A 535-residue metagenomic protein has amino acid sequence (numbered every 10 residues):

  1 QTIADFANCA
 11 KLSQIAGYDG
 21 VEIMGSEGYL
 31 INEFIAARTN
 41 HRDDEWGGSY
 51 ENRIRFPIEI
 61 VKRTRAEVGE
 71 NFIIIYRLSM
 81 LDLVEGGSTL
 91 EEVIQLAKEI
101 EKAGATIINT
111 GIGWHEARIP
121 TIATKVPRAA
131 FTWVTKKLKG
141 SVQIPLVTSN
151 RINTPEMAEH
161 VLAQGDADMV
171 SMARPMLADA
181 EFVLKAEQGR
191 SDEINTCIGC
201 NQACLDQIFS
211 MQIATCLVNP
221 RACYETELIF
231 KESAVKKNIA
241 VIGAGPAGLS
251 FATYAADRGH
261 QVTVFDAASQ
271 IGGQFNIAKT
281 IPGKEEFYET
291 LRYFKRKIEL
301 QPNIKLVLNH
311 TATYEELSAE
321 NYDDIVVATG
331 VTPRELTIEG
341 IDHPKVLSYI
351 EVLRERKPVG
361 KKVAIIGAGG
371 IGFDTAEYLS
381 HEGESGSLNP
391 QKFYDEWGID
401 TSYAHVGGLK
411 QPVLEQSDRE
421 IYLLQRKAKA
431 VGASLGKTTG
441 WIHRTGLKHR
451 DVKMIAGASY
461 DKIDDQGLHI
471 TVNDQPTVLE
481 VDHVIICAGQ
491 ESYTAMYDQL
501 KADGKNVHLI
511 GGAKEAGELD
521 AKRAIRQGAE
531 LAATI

Functional and structural regions predicted by a protein language model:
Q1-I242, P246, S250-V262, Q270 (+1 more regions): Flavin-dependent oxidoreductase catalytic cores
D19, T106, D168, D323 (+2 more regions): Conserved acidic residues
I23, T110, M172, V326-A328 (+2 more regions): Redox-cofactor binding/interface segments in oxidoreductases and associated redox assembly factors
V61, E225-A234, D257, Q261 (+6 more regions): Flanking helices and flexible, charged tails adjoining ferredoxin-like Fe-S electron-transfer domains in multi-subunit
R118-T124, P145, D168, F275-G283 (+1 more regions): Short beta-alpha connecting loops at secondary-structure transitions that line or flank enzyme active sites
K237-A267, V307-S318, T329-I338, D342 (+2 more regions): Rossmann-like dinucleotide/flavin-binding elements
G273-Y322, G432-A458: N-terminal Rossmann-like dinucleotide/flavin-binding domain of flavoprotein oxidoreductases that bind FAD/FMN
